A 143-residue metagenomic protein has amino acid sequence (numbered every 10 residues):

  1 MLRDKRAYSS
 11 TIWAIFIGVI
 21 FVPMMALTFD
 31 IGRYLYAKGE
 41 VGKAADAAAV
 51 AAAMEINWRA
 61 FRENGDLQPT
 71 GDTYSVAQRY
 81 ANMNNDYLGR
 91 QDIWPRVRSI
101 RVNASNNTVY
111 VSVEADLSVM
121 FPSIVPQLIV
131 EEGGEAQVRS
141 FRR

Functional and structural regions predicted by a protein language model:
M1-S75: Alpha-helical assembly-interface signal, strongest on the long, hydrophobic N-terminal helix that forms
L2-Y8, R96-N103, A136-R143: Short secondary-structure transition/capping segments
A49-S112, R142: Short amphipathic secondary-structure patches
V113-V119: Generic short beta-strand segments
V119-R143: Low-complexity, S/T/G/P-rich flexible repeat/linker segments used as non-globular hinges and stalks within
